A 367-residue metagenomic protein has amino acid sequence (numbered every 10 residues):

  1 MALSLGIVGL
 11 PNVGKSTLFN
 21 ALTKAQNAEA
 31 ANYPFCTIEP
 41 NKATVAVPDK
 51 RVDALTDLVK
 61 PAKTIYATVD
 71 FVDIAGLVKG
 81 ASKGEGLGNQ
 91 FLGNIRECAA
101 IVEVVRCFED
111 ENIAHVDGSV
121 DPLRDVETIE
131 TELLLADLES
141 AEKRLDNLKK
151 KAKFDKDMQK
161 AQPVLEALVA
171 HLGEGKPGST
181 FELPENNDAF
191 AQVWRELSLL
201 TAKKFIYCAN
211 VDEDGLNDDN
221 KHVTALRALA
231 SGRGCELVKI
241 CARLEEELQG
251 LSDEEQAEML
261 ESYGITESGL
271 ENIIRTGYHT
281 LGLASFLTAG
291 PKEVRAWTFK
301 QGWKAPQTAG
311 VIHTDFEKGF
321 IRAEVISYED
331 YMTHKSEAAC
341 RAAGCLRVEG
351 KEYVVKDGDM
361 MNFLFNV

Functional and structural regions predicted by a protein language model:
M1-D110, A114, E142: Conserved G1/Walker A P-loop phosphate-binding module
A2-V8, V13, F19, N147-V354 (+1 more regions): C-terminal-of-GTPase-core extension/linker across diverse P-loop GTPases
L22, G84-L87, V116-S119, N220-T224 (+1 more regions): Short, glycine/charged-enriched secondary-structure capping and boundary segments
A25-Y33, P40-K42, K50, V72 (+13 more regions): Residue-level signal for pocket-adjacent positions within structured domains
F35, D49-V52, A62-F71, E85-A99 (+9 more regions): Amphipathic alpha-helical transducer elements in NTP-driven molecular machines
A43-P48, A75-E85, R96-D157, H171-N186 (+1 more regions): Conserved Switch II/interswitch segment of TRAFAC-class P-loop GTPases
